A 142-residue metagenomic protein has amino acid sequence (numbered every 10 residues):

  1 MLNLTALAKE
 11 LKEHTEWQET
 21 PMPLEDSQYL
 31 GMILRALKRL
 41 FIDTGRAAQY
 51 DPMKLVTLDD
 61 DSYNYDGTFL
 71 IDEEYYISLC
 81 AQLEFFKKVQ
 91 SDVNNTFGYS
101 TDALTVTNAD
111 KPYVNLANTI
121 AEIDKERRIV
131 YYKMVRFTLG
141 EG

Functional and structural regions predicted by a protein language model:
M1-L70, R128-G142: Conserved short "hinge" loops at termini or chain/domain junctions
R35-K38, T44, P52, F69-N95 (+2 more regions): Domain-terminus/edge residues, biased toward the C-terminal soluble/receptor-binding domains of extracytoplasmic
A103-V114: Eukaryote-specific, cytoplasm-facing alpha-helical/coiled-coil scaffolding segments in long proteins
